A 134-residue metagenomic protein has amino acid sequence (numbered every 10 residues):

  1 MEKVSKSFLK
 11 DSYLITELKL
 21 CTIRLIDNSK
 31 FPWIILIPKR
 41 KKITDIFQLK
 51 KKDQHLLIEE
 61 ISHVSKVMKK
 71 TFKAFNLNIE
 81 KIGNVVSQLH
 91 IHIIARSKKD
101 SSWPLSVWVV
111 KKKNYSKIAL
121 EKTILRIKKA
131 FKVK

Functional and structural regions predicted by a protein language model:
M1-K134: HIT superfamily nucleotide-processing domains
